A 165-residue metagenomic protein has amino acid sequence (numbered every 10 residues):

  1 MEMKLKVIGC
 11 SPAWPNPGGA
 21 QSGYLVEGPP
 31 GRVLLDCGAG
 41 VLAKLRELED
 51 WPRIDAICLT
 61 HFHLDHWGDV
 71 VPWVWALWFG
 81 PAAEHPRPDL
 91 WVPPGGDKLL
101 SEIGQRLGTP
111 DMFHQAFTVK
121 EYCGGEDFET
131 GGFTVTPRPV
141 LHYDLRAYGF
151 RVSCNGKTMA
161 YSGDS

Functional and structural regions predicted by a protein language model:
M1-L48, E121-S165: Core dinuclear metal-dependent hydrolase active-site scaffold
G9, V92-P94: Short beta-strand/turn micro-motifs composed of small residues that flank or help shape donor/cofactor-binding pockets
S22, P52-D55, P86, Q115 (+1 more regions): A generic structural signal for short beta-strands and their flanking turns/coil linkers
Y24, L45, V70-W73, L90 (+3 more regions): Generic structural signal for conserved hydrophobic packing positions in ordered secondary structure
Y24, P52, R106-T109: Short, hinge-like loop/turn segments at secondary-structure boundaries
C37, F62, G95: Short beta->alpha hinge that forms the Motif I/post-I loop of the SAM-binding pocket
G40-D89: Active-site metal-binding motif and surrounding structural segment of the metallo-beta-lactamase
A83-P88, G96-K120: Active-site neighborhood of divalent metal-dependent phosphoester bond hydrolases
